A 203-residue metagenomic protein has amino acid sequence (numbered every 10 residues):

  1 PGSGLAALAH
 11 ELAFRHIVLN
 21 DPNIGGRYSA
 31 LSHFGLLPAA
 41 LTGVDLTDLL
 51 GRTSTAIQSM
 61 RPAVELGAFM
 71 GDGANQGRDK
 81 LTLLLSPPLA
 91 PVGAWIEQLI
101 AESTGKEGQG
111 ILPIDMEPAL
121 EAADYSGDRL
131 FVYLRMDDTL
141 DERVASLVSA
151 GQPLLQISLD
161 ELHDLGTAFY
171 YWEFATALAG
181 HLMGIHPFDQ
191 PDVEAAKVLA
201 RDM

Functional and structural regions predicted by a protein language model:
P1-V132, D137, T167, Y171-M203: Active-site phosphate/pyrophosphate-binding segments
P87-P88, L155-H163: Phosphate-binding beta-loop-alpha motif at adenosine-nucleotide cofactor sites
L134-S158: Phosphate/diphosphate-binding loops
